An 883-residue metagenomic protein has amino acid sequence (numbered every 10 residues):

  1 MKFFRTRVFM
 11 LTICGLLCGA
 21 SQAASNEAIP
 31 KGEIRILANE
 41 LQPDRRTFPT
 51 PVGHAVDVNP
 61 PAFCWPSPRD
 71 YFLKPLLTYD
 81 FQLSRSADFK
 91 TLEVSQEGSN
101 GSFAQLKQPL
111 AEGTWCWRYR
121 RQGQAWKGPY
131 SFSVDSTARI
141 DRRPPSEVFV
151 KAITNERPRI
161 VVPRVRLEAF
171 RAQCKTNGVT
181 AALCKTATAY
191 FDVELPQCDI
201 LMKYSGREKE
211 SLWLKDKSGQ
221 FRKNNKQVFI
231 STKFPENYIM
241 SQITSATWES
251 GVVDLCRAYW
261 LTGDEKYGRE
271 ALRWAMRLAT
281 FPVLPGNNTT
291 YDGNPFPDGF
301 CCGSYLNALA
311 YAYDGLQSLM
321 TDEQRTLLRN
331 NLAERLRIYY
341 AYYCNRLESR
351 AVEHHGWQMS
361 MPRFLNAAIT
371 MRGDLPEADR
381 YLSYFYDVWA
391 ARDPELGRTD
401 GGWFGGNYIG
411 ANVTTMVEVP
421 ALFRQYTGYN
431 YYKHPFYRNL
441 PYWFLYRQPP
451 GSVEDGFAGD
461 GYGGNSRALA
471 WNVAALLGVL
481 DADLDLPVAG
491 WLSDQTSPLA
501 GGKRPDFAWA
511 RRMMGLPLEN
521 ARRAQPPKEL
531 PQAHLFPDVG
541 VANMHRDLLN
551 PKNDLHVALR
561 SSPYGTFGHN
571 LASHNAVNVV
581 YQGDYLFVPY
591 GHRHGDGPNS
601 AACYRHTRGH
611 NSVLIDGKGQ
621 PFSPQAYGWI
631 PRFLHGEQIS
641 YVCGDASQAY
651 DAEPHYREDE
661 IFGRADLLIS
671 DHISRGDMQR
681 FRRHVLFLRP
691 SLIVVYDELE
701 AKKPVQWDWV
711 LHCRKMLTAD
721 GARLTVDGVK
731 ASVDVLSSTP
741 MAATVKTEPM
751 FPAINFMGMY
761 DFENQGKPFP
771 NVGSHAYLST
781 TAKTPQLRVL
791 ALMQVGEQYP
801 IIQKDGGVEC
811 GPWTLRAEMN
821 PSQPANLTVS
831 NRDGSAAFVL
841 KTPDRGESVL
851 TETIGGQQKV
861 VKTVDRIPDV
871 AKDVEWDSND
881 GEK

Functional and structural regions predicted by a protein language model:
M10-G19: Bacterial N-terminal signal peptides
S25, R593-K883: CBM-like, beta-strand-rich accessory domains located in the C-terminal region of large, secreted polysaccharide-active
N26-R35, E40-R45, F132-V162, D720: Low-complexity, Pro/Ser/Thr- and charge-rich linker/hinge segments at domain boundaries
N26-Y71: Pro/Thr/Ser/Gly-rich low-complexity, intrinsically disordered linker/stalk tracts
T78-E112: Recognizes extended acidic, P/S/T-rich segments that occur within or adjacent to Ig-like beta-sandwich modules
I239-P449, D460: Aromatic-lined, polymer-binding surfaces characteristic of secreted/periplasmic polysaccharide-degrading enzymes
M371, G410-L586, A782-R788, Q803-E882: Carbohydrate-active enzyme catalytic cores, enriched for enzymes that act on polyanionic acidic polysaccharides
